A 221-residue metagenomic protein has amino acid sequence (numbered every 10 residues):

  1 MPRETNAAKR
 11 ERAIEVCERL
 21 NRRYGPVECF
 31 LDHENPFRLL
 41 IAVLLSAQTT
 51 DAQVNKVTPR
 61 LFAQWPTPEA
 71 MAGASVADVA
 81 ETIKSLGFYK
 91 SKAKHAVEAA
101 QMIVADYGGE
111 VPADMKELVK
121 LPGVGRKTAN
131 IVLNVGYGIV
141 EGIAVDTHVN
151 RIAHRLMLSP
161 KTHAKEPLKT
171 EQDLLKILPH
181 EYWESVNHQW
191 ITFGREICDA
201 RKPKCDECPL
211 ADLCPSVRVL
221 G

Functional and structural regions predicted by a protein language model:
P2-G221: Catalytic cores of DNA base-excision repair glycosylases
